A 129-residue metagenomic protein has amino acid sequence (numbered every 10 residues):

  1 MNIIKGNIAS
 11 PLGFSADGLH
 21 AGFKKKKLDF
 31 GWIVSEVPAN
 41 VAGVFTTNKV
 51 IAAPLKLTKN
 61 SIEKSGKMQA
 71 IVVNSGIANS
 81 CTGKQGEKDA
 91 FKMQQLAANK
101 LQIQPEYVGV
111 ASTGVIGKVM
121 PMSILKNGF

Functional and structural regions predicted by a protein language model:
M1-N48: N-terminal amphipathic/basic leader segments beginning at the initiator methionine
K26-D29, I51-A52, S65-A70, I103-Y107: Short coil/turn connectors at secondary-structure junctions
I33-V34, V72-N74, A111: Short beta-strand segments
V37, N60, G76-A78, T113-V115: Short, ordered loop/turn segments at secondary-structure junctions
N40, F45-E63: Glycine-rich oxoanion-binding loops at beta->alpha junctions
F45, G83-G86, V119-I124: Short acidic, glycine/serine/threonine-rich loops at helix termini
V72-L101: Alpha-helical support elements that line or immediately flank enzyme active sites and cofactor-binding pockets
F91-K92, L96-F129: Glycine-rich, mobile lid/loop segments that gate access to catalytic sites or pores
